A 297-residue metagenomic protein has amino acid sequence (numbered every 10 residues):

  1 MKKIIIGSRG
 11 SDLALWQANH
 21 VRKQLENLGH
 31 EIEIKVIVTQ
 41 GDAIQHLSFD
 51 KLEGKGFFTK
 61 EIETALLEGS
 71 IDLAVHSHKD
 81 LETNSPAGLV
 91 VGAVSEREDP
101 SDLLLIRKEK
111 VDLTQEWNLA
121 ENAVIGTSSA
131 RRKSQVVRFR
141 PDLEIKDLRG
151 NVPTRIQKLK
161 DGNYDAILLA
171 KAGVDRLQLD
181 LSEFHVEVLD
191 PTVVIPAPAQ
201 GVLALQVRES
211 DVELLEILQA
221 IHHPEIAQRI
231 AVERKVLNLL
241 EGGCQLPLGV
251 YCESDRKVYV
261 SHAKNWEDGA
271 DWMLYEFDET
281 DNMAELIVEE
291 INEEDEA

Functional and structural regions predicted by a protein language model:
K2-I44, K51-E53, R138, D142-A297: Small-molecule-sensing regulatory modules
I5-G7, K35, A74, G92 (+1 more regions): Short, well-ordered beta-strand segments
L47-L73: Short, structured active-site "lid" loops
L67-S77, D165-A170: Paired acidic/hydrophobic, glycine-rich loop segments that form the ligand-binding mouth/hinge of periplasmic-binding
H78-K79, A87-D142: A conserved helix-loop-strand patch within extracytoplasmic ligand-binding domains of the periplasmic binding
H78-L81, A172-V174: Short glycine-rich anion-binding loops that position phosphate/pyrophosphate groups of nucleotides and phosphorylated
